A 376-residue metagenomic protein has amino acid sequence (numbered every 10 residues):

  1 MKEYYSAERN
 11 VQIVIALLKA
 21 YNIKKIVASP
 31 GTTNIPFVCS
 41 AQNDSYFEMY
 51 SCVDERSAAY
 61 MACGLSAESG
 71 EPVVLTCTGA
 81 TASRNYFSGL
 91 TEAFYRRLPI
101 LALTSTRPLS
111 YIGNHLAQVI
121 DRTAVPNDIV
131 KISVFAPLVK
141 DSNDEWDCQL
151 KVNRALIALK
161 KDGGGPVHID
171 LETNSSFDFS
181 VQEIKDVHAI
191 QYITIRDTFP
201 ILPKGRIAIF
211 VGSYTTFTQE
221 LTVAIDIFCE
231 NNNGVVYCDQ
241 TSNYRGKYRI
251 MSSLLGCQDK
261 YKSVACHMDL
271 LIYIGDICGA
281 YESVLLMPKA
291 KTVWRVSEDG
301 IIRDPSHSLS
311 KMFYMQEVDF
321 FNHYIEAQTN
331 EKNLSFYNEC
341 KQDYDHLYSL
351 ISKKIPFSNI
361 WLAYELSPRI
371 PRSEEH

Functional and structural regions predicted by a protein language model:
M1-S6, M287-E374: Phosphate/pyrophosphate-binding active-site segments
Y5, Q149-R154, A158-G205: Conformationally flexible catalytic loops at phosphate/diphosphate-handling active centers
N10-V14, T194-L202, Q219-T222, S352-S367: A short, well-structured juxtamembrane/interface segment
I13-I23, L65-G70, A158-G163, T198-I207 (+2 more regions): Glycine-rich phosphate/diphosphate-binding loops that line cofactor/substrate pockets in enzymes
A28-S29, A102-T104, G234-Q240, V293-D299: Short internal beta-strands
I35-L109: Thiamine diphosphate
N85, V211-W294: Glycine-rich, anion-gripping cofactor-binding loops and their flanking helix/strand elements in enzyme active sites
Q118-G165: Conserved thiamine diphosphate
